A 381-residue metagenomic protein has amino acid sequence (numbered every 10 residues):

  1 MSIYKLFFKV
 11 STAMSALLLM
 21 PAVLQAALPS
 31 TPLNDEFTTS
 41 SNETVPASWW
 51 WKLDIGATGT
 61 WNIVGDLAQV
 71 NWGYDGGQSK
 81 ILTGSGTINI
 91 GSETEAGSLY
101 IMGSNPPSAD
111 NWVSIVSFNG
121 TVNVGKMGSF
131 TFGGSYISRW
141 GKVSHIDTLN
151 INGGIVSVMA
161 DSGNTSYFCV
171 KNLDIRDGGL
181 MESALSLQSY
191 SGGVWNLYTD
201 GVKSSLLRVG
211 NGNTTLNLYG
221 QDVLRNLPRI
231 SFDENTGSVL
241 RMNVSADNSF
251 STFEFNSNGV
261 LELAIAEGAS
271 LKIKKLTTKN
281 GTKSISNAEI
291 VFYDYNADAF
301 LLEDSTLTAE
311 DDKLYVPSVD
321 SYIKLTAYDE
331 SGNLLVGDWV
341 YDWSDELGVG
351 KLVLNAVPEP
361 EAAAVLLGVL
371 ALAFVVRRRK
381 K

Functional and structural regions predicted by a protein language model:
S2-M14, E361: Bacterial N-terminal signal peptides that target proteins for export
M20-A26: Sec/Tat signal peptide C-region and signal peptidase I cleavage site
A26-W51, V260, I265-V357, V375: Extracellular/surface-exposed low-complexity segments
L28-T38, E43-S85, T94-E95, M102-T121 (+4 more regions): Surface-exposed loop/turn positions within long extracellular repeat scaffolds, especially the passenger domains
E359-V376: A short, hydrophobic C-terminal helix/tail in secreted or cell-surface proteins
R379-K381: Short, charged juxtamembrane terminal tails flanking transmembrane helices
